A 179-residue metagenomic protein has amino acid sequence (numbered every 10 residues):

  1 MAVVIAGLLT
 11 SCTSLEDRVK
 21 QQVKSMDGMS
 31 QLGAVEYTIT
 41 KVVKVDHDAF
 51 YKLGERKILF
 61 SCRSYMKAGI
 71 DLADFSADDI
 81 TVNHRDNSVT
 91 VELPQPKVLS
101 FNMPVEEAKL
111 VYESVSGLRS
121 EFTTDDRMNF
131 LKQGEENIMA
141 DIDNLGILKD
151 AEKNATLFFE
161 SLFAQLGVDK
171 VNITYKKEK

Functional and structural regions predicted by a protein language model:
L8-S11: C-terminal motif of bacterial Sec signal peptides marking the signal peptidase cleavage site
T13-E16: Bacterial signal peptide processing site
A34-T38, S61-K67, D79-T81, S88-P94 (+1 more regions): Soluble periplasmic/extracytoplasmic beta-strand elements of cell-envelope proteins
V35-Y65: Post-signal-peptide N-terminal segment of Sec-exported extracytoplasmic proteins
K41-V45, C62-D74, Q95-L99, K177: Beta-strand elements of well-folded, non-transmembrane domains
A73, I80-D125: Mid-length scaffold segments of soluble, non-membrane domains
F130-V168: Short, well-ordered alpha-helical segments
G167-K179: Amphipathic, charged alpha-helical segments and their helix-to-coil junctions in extracytoplasmic/peripheral assemblies
